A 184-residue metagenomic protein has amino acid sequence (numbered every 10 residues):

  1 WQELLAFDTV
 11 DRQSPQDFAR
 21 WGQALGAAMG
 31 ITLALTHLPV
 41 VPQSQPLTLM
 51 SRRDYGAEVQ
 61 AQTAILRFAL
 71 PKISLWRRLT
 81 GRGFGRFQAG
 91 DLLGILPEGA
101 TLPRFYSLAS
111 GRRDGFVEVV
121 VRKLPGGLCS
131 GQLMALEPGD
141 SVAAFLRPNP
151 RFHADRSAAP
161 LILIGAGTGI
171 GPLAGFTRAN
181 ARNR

Functional and structural regions predicted by a protein language model:
W1-T48, R52: FMN-binding flavodoxin-like domain, especially the glycine-rich phosphate-binding loop
L4-Q13, A135-R184: FNR/FR-type flavoprotein reductase catalytic core
Q16-R20, S44, G85-Q88, P103 (+3 more regions): Generic recognition of stable, solvent-exposed alpha-helical segments in well-folded globular domains
Q23, A27, D91-I95, G175-R178: A broad, structural surface signal
V40, R112, A154-S157: Short, flexible hinge/linker loops that cap or flank conserved catalytic cores
S44, T63, P103, A158-A159: Short coil/loop residues immediately preceding or within conserved phosphate-binding loops of NTP-utilizing enzyme
R52-S141: Ferredoxin-reductase
